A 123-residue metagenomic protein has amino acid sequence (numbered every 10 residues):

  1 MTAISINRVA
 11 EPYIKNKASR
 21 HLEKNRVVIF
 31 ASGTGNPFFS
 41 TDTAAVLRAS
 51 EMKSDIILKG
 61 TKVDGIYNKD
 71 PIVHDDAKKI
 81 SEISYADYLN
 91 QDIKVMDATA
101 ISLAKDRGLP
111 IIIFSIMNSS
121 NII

Functional and structural regions predicted by a protein language model:
M1-T2: A short acidic/basic microdomain associated with nuclease active sites
S5-V27, P37-I123: Active-site phosphate/oxyanion-binding loops
F30: Short, acidic/hydrophobic/Gly-rich beta-strand patch recurrent on exposed beta strands that often constitutes part
G33-T34: Short glycine-/small-residue-rich Rossmann-like dinucleotide-binding loops
